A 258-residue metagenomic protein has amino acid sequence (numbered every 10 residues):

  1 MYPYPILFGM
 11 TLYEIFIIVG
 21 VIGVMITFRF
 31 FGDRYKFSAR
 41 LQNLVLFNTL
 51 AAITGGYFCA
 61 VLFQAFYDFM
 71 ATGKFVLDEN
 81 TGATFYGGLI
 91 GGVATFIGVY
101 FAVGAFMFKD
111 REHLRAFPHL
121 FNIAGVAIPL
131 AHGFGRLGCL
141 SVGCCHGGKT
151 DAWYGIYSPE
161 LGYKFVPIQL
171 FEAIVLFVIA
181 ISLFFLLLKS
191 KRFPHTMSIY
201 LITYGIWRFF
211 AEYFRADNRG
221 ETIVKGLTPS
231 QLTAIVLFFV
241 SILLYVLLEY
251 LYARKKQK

Functional and structural regions predicted by a protein language model:
M1-K258: Hydrophobic, membrane-interfacing alpha helices
